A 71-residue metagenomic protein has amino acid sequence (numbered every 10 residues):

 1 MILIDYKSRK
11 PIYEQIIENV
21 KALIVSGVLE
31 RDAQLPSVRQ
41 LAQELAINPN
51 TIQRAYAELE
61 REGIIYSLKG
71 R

Functional and structural regions predicted by a protein language model:
M1-Q34: Extreme N-terminal segment that seeds HTH/winged-HTH DNA-binding domains in transcriptional regulators
K21, R39, Y56: Short glycine-/small-residue-rich flexible loop motifs, especially phosphate/cofactor-binding loops
V28-L29, E58, G63-I64: Short hinge/loop at the helix->beta-strand junction immediately C-terminal to the helix-turn-helix recognition helix
Q34-L45, L59: A short alpha-helical element within helix-turn-helix/winged-helix DNA-binding domains across DNA-binding proteins
L35, S67-R71: Short, Lys/Arg-rich nucleic-acid/phosphate-binding segment
